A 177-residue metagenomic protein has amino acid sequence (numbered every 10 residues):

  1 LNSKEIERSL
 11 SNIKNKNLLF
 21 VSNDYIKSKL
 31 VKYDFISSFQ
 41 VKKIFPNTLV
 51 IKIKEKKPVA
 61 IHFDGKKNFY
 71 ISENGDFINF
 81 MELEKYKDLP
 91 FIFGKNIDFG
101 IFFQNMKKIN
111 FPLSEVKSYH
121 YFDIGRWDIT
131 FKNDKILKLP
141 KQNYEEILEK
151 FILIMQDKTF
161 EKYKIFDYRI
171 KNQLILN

Functional and structural regions predicted by a protein language model:
L1-N17, V21-N177: Charged, solvent-exposed interaction patches on well-folded alpha/beta domains that mediate macromolecular contacts
